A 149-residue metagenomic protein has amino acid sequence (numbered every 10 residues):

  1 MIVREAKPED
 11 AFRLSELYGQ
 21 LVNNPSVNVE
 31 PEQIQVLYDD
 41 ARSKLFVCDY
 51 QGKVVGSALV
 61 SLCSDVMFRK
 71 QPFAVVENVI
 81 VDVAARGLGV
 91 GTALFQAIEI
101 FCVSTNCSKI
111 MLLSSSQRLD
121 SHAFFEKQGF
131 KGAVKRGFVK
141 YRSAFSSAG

Functional and structural regions predicted by a protein language model:
M1-L14: A short beta-loop-alpha structural element at the N-terminal edge of CoA-dependent acyl/N-acetyltransferase catalytic
S15-N28: Helix-loop element at the rim of GNAT/NAT acetyltransferase active sites that forms part of the acceptor-substrate
S26-L45: Active-site rim helix/loop that mediates acceptor-substrate recognition in acyltransferases
V47, K53-L62, V75, I80: Conserved beta-strand in the GNAT
D65-V76, R86: A conserved beta-turn-beta hairpin within the catalytic core of GNAT-like acetyltransferases that forms part
V81, G87-I100, K127: Conserved acetyl-CoA-binding loop-helix of GNAT-fold acetyltransferases
T92, S104, S116-V134, K140: Conserved active-site alpha-helix within GNAT-family acetyltransferase domains
F95, C102-S114: Conserved GNAT acetyl-CoA-binding A-motif
